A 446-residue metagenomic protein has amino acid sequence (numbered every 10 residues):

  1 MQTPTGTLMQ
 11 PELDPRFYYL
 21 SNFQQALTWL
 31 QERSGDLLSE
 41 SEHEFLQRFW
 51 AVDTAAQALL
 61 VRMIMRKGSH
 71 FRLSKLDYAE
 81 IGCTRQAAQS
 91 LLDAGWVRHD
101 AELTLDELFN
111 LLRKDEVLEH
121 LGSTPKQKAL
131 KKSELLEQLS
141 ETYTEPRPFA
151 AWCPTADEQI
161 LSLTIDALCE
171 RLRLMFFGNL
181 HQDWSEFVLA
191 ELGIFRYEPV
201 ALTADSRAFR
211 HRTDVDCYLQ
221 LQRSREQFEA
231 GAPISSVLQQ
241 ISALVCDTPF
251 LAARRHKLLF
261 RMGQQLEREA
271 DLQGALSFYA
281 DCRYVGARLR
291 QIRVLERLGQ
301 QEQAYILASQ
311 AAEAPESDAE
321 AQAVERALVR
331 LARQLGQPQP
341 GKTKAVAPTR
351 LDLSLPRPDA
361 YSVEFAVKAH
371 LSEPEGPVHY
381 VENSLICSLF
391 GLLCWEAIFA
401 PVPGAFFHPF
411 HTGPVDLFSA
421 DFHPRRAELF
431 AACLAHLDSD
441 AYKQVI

Functional and structural regions predicted by a protein language model:
T3-L46, W50-L266, A327, Q334-I446: N-terminal alpha-helical interaction modules that lie
D247-P338: Alpha-helical protein-protein interaction scaffolds
